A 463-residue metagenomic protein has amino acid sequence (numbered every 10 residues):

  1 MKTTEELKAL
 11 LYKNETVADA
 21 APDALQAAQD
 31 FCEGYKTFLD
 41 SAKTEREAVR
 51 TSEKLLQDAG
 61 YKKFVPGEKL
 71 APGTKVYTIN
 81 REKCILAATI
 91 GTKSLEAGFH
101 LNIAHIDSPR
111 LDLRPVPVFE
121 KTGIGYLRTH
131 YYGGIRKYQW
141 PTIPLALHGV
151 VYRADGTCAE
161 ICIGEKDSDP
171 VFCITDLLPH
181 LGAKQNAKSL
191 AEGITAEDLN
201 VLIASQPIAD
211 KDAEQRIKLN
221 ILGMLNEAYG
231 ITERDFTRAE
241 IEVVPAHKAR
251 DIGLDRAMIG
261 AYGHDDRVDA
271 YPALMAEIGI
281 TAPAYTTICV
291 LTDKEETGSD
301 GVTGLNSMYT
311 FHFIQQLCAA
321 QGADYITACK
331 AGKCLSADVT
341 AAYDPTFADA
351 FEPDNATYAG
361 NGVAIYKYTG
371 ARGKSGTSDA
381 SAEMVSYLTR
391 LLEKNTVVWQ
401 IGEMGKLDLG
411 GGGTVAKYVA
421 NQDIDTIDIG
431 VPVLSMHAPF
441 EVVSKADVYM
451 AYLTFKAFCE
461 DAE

Functional and structural regions predicted by a protein language model:
M1-E463: N-terminal hydrophobic/helix-forming segments and targeting peptides
